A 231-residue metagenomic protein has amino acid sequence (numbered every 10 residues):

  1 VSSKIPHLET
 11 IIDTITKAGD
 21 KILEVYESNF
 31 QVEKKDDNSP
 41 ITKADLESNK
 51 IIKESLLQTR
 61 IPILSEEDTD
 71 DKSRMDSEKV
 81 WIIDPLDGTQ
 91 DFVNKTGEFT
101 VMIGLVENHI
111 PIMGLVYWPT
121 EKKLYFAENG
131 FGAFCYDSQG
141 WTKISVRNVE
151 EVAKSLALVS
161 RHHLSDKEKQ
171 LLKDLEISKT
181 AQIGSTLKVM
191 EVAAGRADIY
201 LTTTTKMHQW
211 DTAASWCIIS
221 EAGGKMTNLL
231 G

Functional and structural regions predicted by a protein language model:
V1-L86, Q170-K173: N-terminal subdomain of lithium-sensitive/metallo-dependent phosphomonoesterases centered on the IMPase/IPPase/PAP
I22, D45, L56, T89 (+5 more regions): Residue-level signal for inorganic ion chemistry
P62, M113, D198-I199: Short, Asp-centered acidic motifs that coordinate Mg2+ and/or phosphate in catalytic or ligand-binding sites
S65-E67, D137, G184, L230: Short loop/edge segments at beta-strand edges and connector loops that shape dinucleotide/nucleotide cofactor-binding
M75-F134: DPxDG-like acidic metal-binding loop motif
V146-G231: An extended, acidic
